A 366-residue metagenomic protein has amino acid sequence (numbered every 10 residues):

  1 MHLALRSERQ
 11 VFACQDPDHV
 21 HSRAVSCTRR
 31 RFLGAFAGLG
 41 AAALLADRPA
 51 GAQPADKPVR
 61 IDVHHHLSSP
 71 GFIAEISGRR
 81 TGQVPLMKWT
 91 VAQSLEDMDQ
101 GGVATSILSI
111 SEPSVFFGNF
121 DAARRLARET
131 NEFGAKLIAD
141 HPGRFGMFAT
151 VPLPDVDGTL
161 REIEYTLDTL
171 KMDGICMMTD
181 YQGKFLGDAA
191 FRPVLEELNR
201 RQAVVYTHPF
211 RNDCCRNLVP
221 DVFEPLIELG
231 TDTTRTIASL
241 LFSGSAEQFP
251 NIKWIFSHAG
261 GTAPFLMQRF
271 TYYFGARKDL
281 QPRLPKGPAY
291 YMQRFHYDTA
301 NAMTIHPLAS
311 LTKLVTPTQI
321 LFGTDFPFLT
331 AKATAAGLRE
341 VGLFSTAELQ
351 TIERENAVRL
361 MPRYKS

Functional and structural regions predicted by a protein language model:
H2-A46, Q53-V59, S69-T105, E132-D140 (+6 more regions): Mid-to-C-terminal alpha-helical segments outside catalytic/metal-binding sites
I61-H65, S106-L108, M147-A149, I175-M177 (+4 more regions): Hydrophobic faces of well-ordered beta-strands that scaffold small-molecule active sites in alpha/beta enzyme cores
H64, M98, G134, T166 (+5 more regions): Divalent metal-coordination and catalytic microenvironments
H66, F210-R211, G260, M303 (+1 more regions): Catalytic metal-binding/acid-base residues of hydrolase active sites
R79, K278-A309: Aromatic-anchored helix/helix-loop segment that forms the rim or "lid" of small-molecule/cofactor binding pockets
P85-M87, V115-F116, L153-T159, Q182-G187 (+3 more regions): Acidic-and-aromatic substrate-binding clefts and catalytic sites of carbohydrate-active enzymes
L108-S243: Active-site gating/metal-coordination segments in enzymes
P250-Y290: Aromatic-lined glycan-binding groove of carbohydrate-active enzymes
